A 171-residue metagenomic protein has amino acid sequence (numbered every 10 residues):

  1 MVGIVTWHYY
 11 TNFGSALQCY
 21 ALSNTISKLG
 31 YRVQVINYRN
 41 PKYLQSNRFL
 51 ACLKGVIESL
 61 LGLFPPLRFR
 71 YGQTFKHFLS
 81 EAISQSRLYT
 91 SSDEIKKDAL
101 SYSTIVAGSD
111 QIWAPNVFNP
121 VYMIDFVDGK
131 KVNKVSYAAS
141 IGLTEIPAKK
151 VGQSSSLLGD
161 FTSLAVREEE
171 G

Functional and structural regions predicted by a protein language model:
V2-F13, L17-S156: Aromatic- and Gly/Pro-rich donor/ligand-binding loops that form nucleotide- or phosphate-bearing donor binding pockets
C19, E168-E169: Generic non-transmembrane alpha-helix signal with a bias for helix starts/N-cap capping motifs
Y38, E169-E170: An acidic- and aromatic-residue-enriched active-site/binding cleft used to recognize and process polar
I112, E170-G171: Alpha-helix capping/helix-boundary segments
F161-E168: A short beta-strand/loop micro-motif in the catalytic core of glycosyltransferases that engages the nucleotide-sugar
